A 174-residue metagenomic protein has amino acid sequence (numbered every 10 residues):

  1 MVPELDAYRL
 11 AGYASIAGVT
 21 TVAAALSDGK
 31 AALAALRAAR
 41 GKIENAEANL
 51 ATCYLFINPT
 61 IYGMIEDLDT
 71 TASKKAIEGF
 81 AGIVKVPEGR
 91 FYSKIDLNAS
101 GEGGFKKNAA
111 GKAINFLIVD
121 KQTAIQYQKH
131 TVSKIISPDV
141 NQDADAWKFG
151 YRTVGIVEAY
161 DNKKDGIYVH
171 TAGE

Functional and structural regions predicted by a protein language model:
M1-A46, V169-E174: Alpha-helical scaffold segments that mediate packing/assembly in large oligomeric complexes
M1-T20, A46-A48, L55-F56, P138 (+1 more regions): Long, contiguous amphipathic alpha-helices that act as assembly "spine/axial" helices in icosahedral shell and virion
K42-T60, E66: Extended amphipathic alpha-helical segments with heptad-repeat/coiled-coil character used for oligomerization, fusion
D67-E174: Sequence/fold signature of self-assembling virion shell proteins
